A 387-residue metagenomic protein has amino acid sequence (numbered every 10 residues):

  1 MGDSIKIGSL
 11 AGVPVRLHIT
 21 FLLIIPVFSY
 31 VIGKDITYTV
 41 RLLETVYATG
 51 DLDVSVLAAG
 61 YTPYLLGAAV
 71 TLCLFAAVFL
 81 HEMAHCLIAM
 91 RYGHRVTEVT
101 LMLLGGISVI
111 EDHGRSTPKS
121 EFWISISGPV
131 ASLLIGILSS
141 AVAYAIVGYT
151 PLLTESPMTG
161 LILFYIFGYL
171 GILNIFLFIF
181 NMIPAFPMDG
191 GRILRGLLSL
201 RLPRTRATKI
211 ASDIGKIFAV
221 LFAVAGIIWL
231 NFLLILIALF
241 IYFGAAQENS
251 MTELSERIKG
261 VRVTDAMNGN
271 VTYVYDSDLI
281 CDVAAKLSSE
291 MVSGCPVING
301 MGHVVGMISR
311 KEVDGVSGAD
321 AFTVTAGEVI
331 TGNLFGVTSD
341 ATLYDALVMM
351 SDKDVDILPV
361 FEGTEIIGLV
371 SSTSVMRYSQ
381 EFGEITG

Functional and structural regions predicted by a protein language model:
M1-A326, T331-E362, I366-G387: Hydrophobic transmembrane alpha-helices and their immediate loop junctions in multi-pass integral membrane proteins
